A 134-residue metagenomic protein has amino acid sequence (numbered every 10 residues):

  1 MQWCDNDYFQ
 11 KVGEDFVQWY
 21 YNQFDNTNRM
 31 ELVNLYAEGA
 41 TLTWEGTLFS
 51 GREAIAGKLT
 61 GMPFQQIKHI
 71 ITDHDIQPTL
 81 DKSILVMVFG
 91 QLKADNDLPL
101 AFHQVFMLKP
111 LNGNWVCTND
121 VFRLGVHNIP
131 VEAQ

Functional and structural regions predicted by a protein language model:
M1-N22, N26: Short, low-complexity N-terminal intrinsically disordered segments enriched in polar/charged residues
D5, Q18, N28-R29, T72-D75 (+3 more regions): Eukaryotic intrinsically disordered and solvent-exposed regulatory patches
Y20, E31-L32, I55, L108: Hydrophobic pocket/interface hotspot
Y21-N28, A40, W44, P63-I67 (+3 more regions): Eukaryotic basic, amphipathic alpha-helical target segments in cytosolic regions
R29-M30, E38-K82: A solvent-exposed, acidic/Ser-Thr-rich amphipathic alpha-helical stretch
V33-N34, W44-E45, E53, I67-I71 (+3 more regions): Intrinsically disordered, low-complexity regions enriched in proline, serine, glycine and charged residues
L80-L92: A short hydrophobic beta-strand element
M87, D95-Q134: Short beta-strand edge/turn micro-motifs at domain boundaries
